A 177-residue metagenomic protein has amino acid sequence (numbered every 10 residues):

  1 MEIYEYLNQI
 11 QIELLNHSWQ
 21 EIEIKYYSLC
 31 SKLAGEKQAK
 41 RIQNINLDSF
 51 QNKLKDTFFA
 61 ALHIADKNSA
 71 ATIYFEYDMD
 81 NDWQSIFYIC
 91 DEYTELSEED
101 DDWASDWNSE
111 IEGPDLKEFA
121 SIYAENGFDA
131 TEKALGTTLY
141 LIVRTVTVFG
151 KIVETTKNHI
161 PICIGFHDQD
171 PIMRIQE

Functional and structural regions predicted by a protein language model:
M1-S28, E36-I45, E98, D106 (+1 more regions): Acidic, proline/glycine-rich low-complexity IDRs
C30-I64: Contiguous, amphipathic alpha-helical segments that mediate oligomerization or scaffolding in large protein assemblies
F50, F58-F59, F75, F87 (+4 more regions): Phenylalanine-focused residue identity feature
N52-S97, P171-M173, E177: Amphipathic, interaction-prone secondary-structure segments
F87-A120: Aromatic/basic-lined ligand-recognition segments that form π-stacking hydrophobic pockets flanked by Lys/Arg to engage
